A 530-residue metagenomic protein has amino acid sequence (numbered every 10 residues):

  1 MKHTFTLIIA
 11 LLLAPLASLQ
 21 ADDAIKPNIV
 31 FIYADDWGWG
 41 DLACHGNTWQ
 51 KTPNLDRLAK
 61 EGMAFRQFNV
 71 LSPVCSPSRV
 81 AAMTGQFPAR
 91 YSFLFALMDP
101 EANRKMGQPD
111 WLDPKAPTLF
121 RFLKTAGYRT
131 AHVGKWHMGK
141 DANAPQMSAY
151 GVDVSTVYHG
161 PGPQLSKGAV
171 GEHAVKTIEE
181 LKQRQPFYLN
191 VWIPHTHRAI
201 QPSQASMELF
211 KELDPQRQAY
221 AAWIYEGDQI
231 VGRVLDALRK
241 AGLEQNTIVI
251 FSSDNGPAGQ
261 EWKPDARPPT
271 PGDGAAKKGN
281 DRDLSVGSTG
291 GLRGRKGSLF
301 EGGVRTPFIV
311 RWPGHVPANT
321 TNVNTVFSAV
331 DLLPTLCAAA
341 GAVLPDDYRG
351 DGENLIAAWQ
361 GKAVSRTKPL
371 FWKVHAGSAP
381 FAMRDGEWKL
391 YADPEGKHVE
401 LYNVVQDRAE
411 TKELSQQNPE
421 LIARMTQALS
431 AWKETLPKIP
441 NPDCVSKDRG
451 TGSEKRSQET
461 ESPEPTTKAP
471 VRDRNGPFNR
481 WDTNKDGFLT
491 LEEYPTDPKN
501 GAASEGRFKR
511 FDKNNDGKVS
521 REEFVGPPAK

Functional and structural regions predicted by a protein language model:
K2, L19-E400, Q406-E434, I439-R449 (+2 more regions): Formylglycine-dependent sulfatase
T6-P15: Bacterial N-terminal signal peptides
P27, T483-L491, N515-R521: Glycine-aliphatic tripeptides that mark coil-to-beta-strand junctions in extracellular and membrane proteins
G62, S72-V74, D516-F524: Mid-chain, structured segments of secreted extracytoplasmic proteins
V399-N403, N500-S504: Short, surface-exposed, low-complexity cationic segments
K468, T496-K499, R510: Tandem-repeat/low-complexity and Cys-motif detector
D473-K485, S504-N515: Primarily EF-hand calcium-binding motifs
F488-A502, R521-K530: Amphipathic regulatory helices of Ca2+-sensor modules
